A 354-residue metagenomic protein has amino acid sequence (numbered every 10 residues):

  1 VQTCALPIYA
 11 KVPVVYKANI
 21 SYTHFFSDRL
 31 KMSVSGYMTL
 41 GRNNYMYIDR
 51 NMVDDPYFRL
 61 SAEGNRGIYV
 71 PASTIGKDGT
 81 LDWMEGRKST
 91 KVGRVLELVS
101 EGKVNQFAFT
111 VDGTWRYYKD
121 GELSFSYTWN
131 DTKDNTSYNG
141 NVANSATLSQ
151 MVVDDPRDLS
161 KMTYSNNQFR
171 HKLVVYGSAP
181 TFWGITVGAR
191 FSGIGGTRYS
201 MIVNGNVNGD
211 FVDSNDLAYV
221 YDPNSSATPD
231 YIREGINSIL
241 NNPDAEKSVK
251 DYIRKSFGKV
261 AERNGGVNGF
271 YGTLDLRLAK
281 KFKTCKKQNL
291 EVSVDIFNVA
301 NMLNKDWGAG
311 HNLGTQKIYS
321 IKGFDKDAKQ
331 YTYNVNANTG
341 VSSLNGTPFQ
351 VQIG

Functional and structural regions predicted by a protein language model:
V1-E97, V153, G258, G269 (+1 more regions): Solvent-exposed loop/turn elements at secondary-structure boundaries
Y16-I20, F107-V111, H171-G177, G272-L278 (+1 more regions): Hydrophobic, lipid-facing positions within transmembrane beta-strands of outer-membrane proteins
H24, M38, W115, W129 (+4 more regions): Residue-level signature of outer-membrane beta-barrel architecture
L30-M32, D120-L123, G184-V187, Q288: Repeated loop/turn-to-beta-strand initiation elements of outer-membrane beta-barrel proteins
M32-M38, F125-W129, A189-G193, V292-N298: Transmembrane beta-barrel strands of outer-membrane/channel proteins
T39, I48-R59, G64, N139-D155 (+2 more regions): Flexible, surface-exposed loop regions and adjacent strand-edge segments of Gram-negative outer-membrane beta-barrel
G41-Y47, M52, P56-F58, V92-G93 (+4 more regions): Outer-membrane beta-barrel proteins
T186-K286, E291, K317-S343, T347-V351: Extracytoplasmic gating/loop element in the C-terminal half of outer-membrane beta-barrel translocons and assembly
